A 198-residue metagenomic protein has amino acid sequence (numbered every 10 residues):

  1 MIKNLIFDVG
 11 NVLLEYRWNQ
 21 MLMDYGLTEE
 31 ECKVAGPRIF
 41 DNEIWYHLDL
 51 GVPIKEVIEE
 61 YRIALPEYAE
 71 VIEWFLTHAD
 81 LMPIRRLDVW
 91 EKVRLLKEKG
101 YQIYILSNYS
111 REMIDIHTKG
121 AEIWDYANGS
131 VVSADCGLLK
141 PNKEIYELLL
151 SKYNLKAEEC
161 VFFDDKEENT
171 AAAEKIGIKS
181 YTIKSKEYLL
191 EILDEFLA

Functional and structural regions predicted by a protein language model:
M1-F40, K175-I176, Y188: Active-site neighborhood of HAD-like aspartate-dependent phosphohydrolases
M1-L5, S110-R111, D115-A198: Asp-based, Mg2+/Mn2+-dependent phosphohydrolase catalytic module
D8-N11, G51, L96, I105 (+2 more regions): Generic structural signal for small/hydrophobic residues in well-ordered secondary structure, especially within
Q20, E43, E56, E60 (+4 more regions): Alpha-helical elements of Rossmann-like donor-binding domains used by nucleotide-donor carbohydrate transfer enzymes
L22, I39, V57-R62, F75 (+2 more regions): Hydrophobic alpha-helical core bundles mediating ligand binding, dimerization, or RNAP-core interactions
I44-W90: Metal-dependent phosphoesterase signature
E73-Y104, D115, K143: Short, acidic loop-to-helix structural element flanking the phosphoryl-transfer center in phosphate-processing enzymes
